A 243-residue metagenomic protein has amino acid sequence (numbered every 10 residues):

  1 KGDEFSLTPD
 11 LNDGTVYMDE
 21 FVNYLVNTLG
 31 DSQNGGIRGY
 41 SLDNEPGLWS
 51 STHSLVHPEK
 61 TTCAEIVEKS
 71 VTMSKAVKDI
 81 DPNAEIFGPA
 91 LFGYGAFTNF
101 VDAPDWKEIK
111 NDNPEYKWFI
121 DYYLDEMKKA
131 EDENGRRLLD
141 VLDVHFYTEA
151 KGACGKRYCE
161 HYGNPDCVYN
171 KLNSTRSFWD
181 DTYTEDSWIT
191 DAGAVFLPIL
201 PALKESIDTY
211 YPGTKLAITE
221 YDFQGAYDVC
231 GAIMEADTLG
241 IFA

Functional and structural regions predicted by a protein language model:
K1-V16, S41, P46-T62: N-terminal substrate-binding region of glycoside hydrolase catalytic domains
N12-L29, C63-L239: Noncatalytic carbohydrate-binding groove/subsite architecture in carbohydrate-active enzymes
G35: Short basic/glycine-enriched coil/helix segment immediately N-terminal to the Walker B
